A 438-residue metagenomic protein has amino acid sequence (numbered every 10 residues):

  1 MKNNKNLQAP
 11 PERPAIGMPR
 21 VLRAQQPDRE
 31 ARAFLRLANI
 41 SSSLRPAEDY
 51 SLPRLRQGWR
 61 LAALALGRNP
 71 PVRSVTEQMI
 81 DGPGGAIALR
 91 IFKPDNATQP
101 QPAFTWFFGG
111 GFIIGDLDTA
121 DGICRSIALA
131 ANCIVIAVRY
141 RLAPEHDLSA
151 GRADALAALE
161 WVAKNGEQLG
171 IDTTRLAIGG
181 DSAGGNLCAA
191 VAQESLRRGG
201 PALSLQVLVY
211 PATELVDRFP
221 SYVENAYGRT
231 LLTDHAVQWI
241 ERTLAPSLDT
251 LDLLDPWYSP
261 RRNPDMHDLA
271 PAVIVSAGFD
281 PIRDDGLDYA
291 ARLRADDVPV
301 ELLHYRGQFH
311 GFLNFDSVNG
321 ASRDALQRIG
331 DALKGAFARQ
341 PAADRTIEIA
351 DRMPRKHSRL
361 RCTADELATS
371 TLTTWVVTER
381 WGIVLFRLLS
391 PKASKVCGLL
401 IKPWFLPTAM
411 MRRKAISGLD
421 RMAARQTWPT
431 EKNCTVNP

Functional and structural regions predicted by a protein language model:
M1-I91, D331, F337-P438: A glycine/proline-hinged amphipathic helix-loop "lid/cap" segment that gates access to hydrophobic ligand pockets
D81-P83, L89-P100, R261-M266: Short beta-strand-to-loop junctions in surface cap/lid or active-site-entrance loops
L89, T105, I127, L148-L215 (+4 more regions): Short strand-loop-helix active-site module centered on a catalytic nucleophile
P100-G110: Short beta-strand element of the alpha/beta-hydrolase
D118-V138: Short amphipathic alpha-helix adjacent to the substrate-entry channel of hydrolases
Q193-L251, A270: Hydrolase active-site cap/lid region
D268, I274-S276: Short beta-strand/loop motif that positions the catalytic acidic residue of the alpha/beta-hydrolase fold
Q308-A321: Catalytic histidine-centered segment of alpha/beta-hydrolase-like enzymes
